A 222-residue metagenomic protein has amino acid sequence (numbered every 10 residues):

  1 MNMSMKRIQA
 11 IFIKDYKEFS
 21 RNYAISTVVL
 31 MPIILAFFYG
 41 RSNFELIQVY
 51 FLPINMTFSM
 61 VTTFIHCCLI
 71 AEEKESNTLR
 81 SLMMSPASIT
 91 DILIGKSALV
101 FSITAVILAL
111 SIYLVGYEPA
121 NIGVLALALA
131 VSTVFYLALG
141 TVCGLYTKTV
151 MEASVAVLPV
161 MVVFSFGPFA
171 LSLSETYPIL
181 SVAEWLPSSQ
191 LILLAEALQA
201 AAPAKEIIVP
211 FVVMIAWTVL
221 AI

Functional and structural regions predicted by a protein language model:
M1-M31: Aromatic- and glycine-rich beta-strand/loop motifs that create alpha-glucan
K6-A10, S172-I208: Short hydrophobic, aromatic-rich alpha-helical segments embedded in or entering the lipid bilayer of multi-pass
I25-L30, L99-I112, V157, M161: Hydrophobic alpha-helical transmembrane segments in multi-pass membrane proteins
L30-P32, Y39-G40, L193-I222: Alpha-helical transmembrane segments of multi-pass membrane transporters/translocases
F37-F44, T147-S188: Transmembrane helix segments
V49-E72: Long, hydrophobic alpha-helical segments
L69-F101: Helix-loop-helix units of permease transmembrane domains in multi-pass membrane transporters, especially ABC
I89-T90, S97-K148, I208-F211, I215: Alpha-helical transmembrane segments and their short interhelical loops
